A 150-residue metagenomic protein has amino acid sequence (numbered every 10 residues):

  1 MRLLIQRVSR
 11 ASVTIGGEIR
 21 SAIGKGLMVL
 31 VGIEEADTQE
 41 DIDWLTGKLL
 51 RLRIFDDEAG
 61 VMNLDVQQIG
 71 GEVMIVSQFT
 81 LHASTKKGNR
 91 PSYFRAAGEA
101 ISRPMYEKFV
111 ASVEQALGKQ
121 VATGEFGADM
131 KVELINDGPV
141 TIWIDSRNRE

Functional and structural regions predicted by a protein language model:
M1-N89, A97-A100, P104-E150: N-terminal, polar/charged subdomain of small-to-medium soluble alpha/beta proteins
Y93: Glycine-rich, phosphate-binding/catalytic loops in enzymes
